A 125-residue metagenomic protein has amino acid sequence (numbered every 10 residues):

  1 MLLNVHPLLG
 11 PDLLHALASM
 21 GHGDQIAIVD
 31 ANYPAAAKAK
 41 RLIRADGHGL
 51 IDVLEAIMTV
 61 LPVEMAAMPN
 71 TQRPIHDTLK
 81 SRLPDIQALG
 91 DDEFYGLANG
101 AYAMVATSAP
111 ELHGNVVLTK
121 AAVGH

Functional and structural regions predicted by a protein language model:
M1-D46: Long, hydrophobic N-terminal alpha-helical segment
P7, P11, G47-I51, P69-D77 (+1 more regions): Electropositive phosphate-/nucleotide-binding environments in soluble metabolic enzymes
A16, M20-G23, A56-E64, T78 (+2 more regions): Change "in soluble alpha/beta enzymes" to "in soluble alpha/beta proteins
I26-I28, I43, A66-A67, Y102-T107: Short hydrophobic beta-strand segments
V29, A37-K40, L54, N115-T119: Short, glycine/acidic-enriched capping/hinge loops at junctions between secondary-structure elements
K38-A67: A phosphate-binding glycine/aspartate-rich beta-alpha loop in the early core of alpha/beta enzymes
N70-H125: Glycine-rich, aromatic-bearing surface loops/beta-hairpins
